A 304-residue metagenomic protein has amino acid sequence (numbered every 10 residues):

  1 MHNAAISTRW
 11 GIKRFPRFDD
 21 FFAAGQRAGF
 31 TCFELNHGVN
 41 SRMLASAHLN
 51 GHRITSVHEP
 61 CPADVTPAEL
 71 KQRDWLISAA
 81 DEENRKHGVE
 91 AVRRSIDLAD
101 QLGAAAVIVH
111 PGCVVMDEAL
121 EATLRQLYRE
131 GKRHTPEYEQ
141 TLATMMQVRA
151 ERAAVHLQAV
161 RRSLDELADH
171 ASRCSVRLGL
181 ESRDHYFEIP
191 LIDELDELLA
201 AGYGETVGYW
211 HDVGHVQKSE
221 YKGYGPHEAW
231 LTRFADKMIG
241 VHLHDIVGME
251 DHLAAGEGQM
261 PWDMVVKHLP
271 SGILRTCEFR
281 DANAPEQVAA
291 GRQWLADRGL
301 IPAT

Functional and structural regions predicted by a protein language model:
M1-R9, S56, A63-L76, E137-T144: N-terminal small/glycine-rich loop or linker at the start of catalytic domains across soluble metabolic enzymes
M1-T8, I12-Q26, S41, R94-I108 (+3 more regions): Histidine-acidic metal/acid-base catalytic patches
G29-H37: Short, hydrophobic beta-strand segments that form beta-sheet elements in well-ordered domains
T31-C32, R53, A105, R177 (+1 more regions): Residue-level detector of anion-binding/catalytic polar loops
C32, G179-E181, W210-H211, T276: Generic enzyme active-site microenvironment
N36-R53, D117: Glycine-rich, proline-tolerant flexible connector loops at the mouths of alpha/beta enzymes
I77-Y209: Active-site acidic/histidine proton-transfer and metal-coordination neighborhood in alpha/beta enzyme cores
